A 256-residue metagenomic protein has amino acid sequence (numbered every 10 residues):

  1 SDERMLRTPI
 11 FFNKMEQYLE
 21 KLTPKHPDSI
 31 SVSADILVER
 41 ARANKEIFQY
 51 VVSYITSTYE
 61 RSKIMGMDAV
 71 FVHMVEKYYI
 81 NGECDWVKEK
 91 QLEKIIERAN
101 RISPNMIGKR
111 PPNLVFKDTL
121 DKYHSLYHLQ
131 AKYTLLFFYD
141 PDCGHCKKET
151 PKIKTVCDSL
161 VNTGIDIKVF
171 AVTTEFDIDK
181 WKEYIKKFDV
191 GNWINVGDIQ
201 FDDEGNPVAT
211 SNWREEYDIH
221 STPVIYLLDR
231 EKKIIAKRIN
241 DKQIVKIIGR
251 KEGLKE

Functional and structural regions predicted by a protein language model:
S1-K122: Oxidative protein folding and maturation machinery
G108, L129-Q130, N162-I165, K186-D189 (+1 more regions): A structural signal for short secondary-structure junctions
P111-P112, T134, T222-P223: Short loop/turn microsegments at loop-to-beta-strand junctions
H124-I153, K168-F170: Short active-site neighborhood of thiol/selenol oxidoreductases, capturing the structured segment around
K147-F188, D203-T210: Structural microenvironment flanking redox-active thiols in thiol-disulfide oxidoreductases
N195-I199, R238: Short acidic-hydrophobic, aromatic-tinged amphipathic segments that line or gate anion-handling sites
D203-G249: Thiol/disulfide oxidoreductase modules built on the thioredoxin-like
